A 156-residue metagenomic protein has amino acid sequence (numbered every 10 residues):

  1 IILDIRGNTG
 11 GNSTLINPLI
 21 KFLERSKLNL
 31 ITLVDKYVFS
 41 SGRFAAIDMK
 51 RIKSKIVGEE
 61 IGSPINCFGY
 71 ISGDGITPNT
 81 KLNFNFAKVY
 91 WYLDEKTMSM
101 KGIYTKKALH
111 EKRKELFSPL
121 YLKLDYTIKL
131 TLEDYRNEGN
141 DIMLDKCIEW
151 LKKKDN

Functional and structural regions predicted by a protein language model:
I1-N156: C-terminal "post-core" interaction segments
